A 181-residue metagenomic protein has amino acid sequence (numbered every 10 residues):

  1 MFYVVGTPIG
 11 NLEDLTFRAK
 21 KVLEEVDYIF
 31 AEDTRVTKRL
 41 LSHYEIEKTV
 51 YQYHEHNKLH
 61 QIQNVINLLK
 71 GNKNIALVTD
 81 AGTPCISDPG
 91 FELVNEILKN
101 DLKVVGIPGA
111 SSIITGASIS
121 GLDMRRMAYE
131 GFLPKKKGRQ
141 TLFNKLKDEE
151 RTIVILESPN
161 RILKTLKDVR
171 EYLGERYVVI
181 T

Functional and structural regions predicted by a protein language model:
M1-F2, N72-A76, T152: Loop/turn-to-beta-strand initiation segments
M1-H56: Glycine-rich, flexible N-terminal cofactor/catalytic loop recognition
I9-G10, D80-P84, P159-R161: Short glycine-rich anion-binding loops that position phosphate/pyrophosphate groups of nucleotides and phosphorylated
L23-I29, L102-V104, T152-I153: Short active-site oxyanion
Y51-L59, F132-K136: Conserved helicase motor
K70-A128: Short glycine-cluster motifs
I114-T181: Beta-strand/loop-alpha-helix module characteristic of Rossmann-like adenine-cofactor folds
